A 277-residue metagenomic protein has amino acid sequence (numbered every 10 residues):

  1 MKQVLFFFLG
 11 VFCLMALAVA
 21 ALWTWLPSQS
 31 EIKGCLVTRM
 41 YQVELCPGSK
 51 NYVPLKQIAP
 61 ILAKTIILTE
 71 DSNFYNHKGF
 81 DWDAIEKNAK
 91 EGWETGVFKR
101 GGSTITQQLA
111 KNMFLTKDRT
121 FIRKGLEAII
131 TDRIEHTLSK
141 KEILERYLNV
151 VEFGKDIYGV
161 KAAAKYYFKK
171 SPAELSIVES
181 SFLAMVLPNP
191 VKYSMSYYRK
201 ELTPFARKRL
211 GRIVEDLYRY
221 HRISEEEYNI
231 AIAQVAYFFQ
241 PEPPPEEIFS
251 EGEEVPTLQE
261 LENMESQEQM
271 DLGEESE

Functional and structural regions predicted by a protein language model:
M1-E277: Juxtamembrane regions of bacterial inner-membrane/periplasmic proteins, predominantly the peptidoglycan biogenesis
